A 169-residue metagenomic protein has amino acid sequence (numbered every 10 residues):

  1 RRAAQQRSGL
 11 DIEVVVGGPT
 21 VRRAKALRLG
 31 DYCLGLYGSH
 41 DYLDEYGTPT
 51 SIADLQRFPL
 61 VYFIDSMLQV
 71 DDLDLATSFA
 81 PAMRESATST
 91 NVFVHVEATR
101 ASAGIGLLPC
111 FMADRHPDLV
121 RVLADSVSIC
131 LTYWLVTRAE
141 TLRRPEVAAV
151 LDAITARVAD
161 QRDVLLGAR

Functional and structural regions predicted by a protein language model:
R1-R22: Central regulatory/effector-binding core of bacterial HTH transcription factors
Q5, L55, A98-S102, L135: Hydrophobic residues within well-ordered alpha-helices
S8-V15, L34, A101-I105: Alpha-to-beta junction loops
R22-L60: Flexible hinge/capping segments at coil-to-helix
A53, C110-F111, R115-D118, D125-R169: C-terminal effector-binding regulatory domain of bacterial HTH transcription factors
Q56-S78: Secondary-structure junction motif
Y62, A82-N91: Short beta-strand-to-loop elements that line the ligand-binding cleft of bilobed periplasmic-binding protein-like
H95-D118: A ligand-binding cleft/hinge motif common to bilobed small-molecule-binding domains
